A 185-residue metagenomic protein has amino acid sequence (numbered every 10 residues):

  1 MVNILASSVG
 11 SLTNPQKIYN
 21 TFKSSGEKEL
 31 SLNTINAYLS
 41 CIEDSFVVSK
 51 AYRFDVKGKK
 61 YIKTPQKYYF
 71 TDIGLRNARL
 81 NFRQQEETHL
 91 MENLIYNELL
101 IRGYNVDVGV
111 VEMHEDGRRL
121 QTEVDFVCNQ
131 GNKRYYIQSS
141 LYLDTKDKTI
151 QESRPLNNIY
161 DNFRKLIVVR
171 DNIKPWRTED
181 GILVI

Functional and structural regions predicted by a protein language model:
M1-D44, K50-A51: Conserved helicase/translocase motor-coupling segment
T34-C41, F46-I185: A cross-kingdom feature that marks ATP-driven nucleic-acid transaction machinery
